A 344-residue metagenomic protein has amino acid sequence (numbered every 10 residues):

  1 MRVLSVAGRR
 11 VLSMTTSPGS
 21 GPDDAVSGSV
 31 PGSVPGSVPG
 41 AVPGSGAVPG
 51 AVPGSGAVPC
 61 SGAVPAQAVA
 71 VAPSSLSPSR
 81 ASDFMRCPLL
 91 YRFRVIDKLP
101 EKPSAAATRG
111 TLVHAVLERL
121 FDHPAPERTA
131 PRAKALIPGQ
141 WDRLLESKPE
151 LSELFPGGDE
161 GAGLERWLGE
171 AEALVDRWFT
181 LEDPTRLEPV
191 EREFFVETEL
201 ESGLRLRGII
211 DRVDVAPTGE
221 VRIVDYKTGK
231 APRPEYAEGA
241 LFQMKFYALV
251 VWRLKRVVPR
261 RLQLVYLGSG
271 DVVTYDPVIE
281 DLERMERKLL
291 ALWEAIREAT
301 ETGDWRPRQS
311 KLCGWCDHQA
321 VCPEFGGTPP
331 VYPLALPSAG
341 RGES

Functional and structural regions predicted by a protein language model:
M1-S33, S37, S45, A51-A107 (+1 more regions): C-terminal, charged and often intrinsically disordered regions of DNA end-processing helicases and nucleases
R2-S20, T218, V250-S344: Metal-dependent nuclease catalytic regions and adjoining charged, substrate-binding loops involved in nucleic-acid end
L89-D97, H114-L117, L151, R222-T228 (+2 more regions): Short acidic (Asp/Glu) and glycine-rich catalytic loops that position anionic groups and cofactors
D97-A106, D122-R128, R233-P234, G303-D304: Short, polar/flexible loop-turn hinges at active-site or ligand-entry regions and domain interfaces
A105, R109, V113, W167 (+3 more regions): Hydrophobic (often cysteine-bearing) scaffold residues that line and stabilize catalytic clefts of nucleotide/cofactor
L112-H123, A295-A299: Solvent-exposed, amphipathic alpha-helical segments
V116-R192: A non-catalytic, helix-rich entry segment at domain boundaries
F194-L289: Mg2+/Mn2+-dependent nuclease catalytic core
